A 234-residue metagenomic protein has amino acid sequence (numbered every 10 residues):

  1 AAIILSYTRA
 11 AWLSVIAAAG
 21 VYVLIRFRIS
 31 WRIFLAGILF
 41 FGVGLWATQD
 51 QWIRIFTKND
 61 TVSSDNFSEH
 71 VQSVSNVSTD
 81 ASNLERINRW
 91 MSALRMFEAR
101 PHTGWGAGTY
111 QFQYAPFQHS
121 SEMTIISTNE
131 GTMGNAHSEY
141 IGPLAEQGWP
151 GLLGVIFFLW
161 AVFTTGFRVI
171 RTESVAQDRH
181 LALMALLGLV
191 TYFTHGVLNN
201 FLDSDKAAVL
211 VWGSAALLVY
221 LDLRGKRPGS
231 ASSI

Functional and structural regions predicted by a protein language model:
A1-A2, F41-T48, L189-V197: Aromatic-anchored segments of alpha-helical transmembrane domains
A1-W31, T48-R54, Q147-W149: Helix-loop-helix junctions and helix-breaking kinks within/between transmembrane helices of multi-pass membrane
L5, R26-A81, R89-A99, A107 (+2 more regions): A membrane-periplasm/extracellular boundary helix in multi-pass inner-membrane enzymes that assemble envelope glycans
S6-A11, M133-S138, L198-L210: Membrane-interface catalytic loops of GT-C/OST-like multi-pass glycosylation enzymes that act
I16, I33, G37, F158-A161 (+1 more regions): Transmembrane alpha-helices of multi-pass inner-membrane enzymes
G20-I29, T48, F163-R171, L217-G225: Structural signal for the C-terminal ends of transmembrane alpha-helices and the immediately following loop
L24, Q147-T191: Hydrophobic transmembrane alpha-helices and their immediate junctions
N76-M91, A99, T103-Q147, I170: Long extracytoplasmic/lumenal interhelical loops at the membrane interface of multi-pass membrane proteins
